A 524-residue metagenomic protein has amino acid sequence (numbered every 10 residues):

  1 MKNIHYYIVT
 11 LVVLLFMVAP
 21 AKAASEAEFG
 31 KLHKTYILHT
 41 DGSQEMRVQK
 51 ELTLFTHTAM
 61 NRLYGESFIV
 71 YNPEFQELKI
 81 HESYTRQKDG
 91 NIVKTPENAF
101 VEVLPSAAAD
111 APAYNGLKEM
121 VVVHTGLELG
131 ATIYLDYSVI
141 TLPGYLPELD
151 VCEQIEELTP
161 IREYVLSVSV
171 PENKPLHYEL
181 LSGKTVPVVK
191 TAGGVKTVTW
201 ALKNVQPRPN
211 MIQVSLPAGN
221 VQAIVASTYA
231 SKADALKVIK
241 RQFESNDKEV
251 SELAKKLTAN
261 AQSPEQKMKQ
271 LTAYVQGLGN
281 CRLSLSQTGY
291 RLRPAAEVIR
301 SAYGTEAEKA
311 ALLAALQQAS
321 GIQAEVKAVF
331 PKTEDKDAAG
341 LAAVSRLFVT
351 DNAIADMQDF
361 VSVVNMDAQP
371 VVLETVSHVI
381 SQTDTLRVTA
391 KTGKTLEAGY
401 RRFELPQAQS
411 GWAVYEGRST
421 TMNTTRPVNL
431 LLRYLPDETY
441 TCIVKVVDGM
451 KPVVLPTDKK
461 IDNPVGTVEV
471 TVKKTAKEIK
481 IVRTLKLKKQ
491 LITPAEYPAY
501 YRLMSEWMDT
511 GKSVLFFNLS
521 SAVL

Functional and structural regions predicted by a protein language model:
M1-V9: Bacterial N-terminal signal peptides that target proteins for export
V9-M17: Bacterial N-terminal signal peptides
A23-L524: A sensor for short, sequence-defined functional sites
